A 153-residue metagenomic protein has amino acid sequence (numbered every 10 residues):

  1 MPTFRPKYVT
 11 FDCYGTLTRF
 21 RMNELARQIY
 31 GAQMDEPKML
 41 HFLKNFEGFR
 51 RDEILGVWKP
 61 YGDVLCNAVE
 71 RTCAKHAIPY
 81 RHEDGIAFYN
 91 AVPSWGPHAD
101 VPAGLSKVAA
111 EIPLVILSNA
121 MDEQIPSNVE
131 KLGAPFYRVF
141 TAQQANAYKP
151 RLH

Functional and structural regions predicted by a protein language model:
P2-A99, M121-E123: N-terminal helical cap/lid subdomain that shapes the substrate entry/recognition surface in HAD-like hydrolases
F4, A110, A134: Structured loop/turn residues at beta-strand edges in well-structured enzyme cores
N23-A26, V129-G133, H153: Short, glycine/charged-enriched secondary-structure capping and boundary segments
Q28-I29, R71-T72, K107, K131 (+1 more regions): Alpha-helical structural signal in soluble globular domains
F42, P135-A147: A short, structured active-site edge motif that brings together acidic residues
E83-S94, V101-E130, F140-A142: Substrate-recognition element of Asp-dependent hydrolases with the DxDx(T/V) motif
A99-D100, H153: Short, conserved clusters of charged catalytic residues that mark active-site and nucleotide-handling motifs
A147-H153: Conserved Lys-Pro-Asp/Glu-containing loop-to-beta segment of HAD-superfamily phosphomonoesterases, centered on
